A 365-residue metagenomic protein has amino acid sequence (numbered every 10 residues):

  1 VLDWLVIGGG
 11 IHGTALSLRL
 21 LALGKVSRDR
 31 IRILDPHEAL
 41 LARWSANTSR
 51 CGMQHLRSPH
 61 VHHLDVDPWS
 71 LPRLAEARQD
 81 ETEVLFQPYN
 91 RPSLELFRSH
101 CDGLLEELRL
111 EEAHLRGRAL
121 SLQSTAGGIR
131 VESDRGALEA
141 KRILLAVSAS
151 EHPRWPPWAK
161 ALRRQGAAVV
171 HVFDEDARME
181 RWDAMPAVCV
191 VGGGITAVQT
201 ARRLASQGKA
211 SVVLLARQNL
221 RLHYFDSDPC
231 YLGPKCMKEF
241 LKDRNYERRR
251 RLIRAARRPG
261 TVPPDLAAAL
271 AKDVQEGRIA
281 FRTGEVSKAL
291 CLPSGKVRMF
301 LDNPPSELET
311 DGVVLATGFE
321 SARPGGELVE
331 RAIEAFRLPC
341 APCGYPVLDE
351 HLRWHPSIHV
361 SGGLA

Functional and structural regions predicted by a protein language model:
V1-E38, L85-A365: Flavin (primarily FAD) cofactor-binding/catalytic cores of flavoenzymes
L2, L34-V66, P92: Conserved N-terminal glycine/acidic-rich loop preference
R50-E83, C236-D243: Flavin (FAD/FMN) cofactor-binding and adjacent substrate-gating region of FAD-dependent oxidoreductase domains
